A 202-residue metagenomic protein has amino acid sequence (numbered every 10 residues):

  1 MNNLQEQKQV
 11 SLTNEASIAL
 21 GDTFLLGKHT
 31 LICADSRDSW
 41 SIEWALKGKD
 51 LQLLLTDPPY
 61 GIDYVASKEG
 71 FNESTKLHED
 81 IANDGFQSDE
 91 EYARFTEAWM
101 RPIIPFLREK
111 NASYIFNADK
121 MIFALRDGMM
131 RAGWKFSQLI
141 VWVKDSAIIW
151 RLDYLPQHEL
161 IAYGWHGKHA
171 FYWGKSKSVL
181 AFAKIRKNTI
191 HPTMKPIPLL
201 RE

Functional and structural regions predicted by a protein language model:
M1-E202: Core catalytic lobe of class I
